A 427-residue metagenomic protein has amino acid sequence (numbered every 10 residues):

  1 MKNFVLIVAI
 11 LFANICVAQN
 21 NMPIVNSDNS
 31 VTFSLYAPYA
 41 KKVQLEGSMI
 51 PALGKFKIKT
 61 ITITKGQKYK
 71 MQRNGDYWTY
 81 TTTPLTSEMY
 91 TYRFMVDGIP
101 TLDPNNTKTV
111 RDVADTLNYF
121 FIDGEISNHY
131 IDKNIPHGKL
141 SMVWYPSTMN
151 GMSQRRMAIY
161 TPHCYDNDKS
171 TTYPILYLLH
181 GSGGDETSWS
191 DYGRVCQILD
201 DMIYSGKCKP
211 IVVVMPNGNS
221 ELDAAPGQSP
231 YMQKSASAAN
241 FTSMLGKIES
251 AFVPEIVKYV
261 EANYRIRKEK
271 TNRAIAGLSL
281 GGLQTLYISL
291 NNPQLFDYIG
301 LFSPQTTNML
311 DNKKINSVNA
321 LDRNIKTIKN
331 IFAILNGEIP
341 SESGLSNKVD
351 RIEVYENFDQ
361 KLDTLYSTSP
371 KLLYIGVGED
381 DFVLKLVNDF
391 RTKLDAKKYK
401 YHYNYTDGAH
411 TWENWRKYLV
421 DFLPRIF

Functional and structural regions predicted by a protein language model:
M1-N20: Bacterial Sec-dependent N-terminal signal peptides
V25-F427: Non-catalytic cap/lid and distal C-terminal segments of serine-dependent acyl enzymes
